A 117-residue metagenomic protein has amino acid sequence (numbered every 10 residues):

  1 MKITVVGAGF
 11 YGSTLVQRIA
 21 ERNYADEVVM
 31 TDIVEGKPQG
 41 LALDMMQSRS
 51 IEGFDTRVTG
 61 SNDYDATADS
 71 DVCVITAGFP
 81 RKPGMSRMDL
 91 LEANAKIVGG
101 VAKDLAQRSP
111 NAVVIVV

Functional and structural regions predicted by a protein language model:
M1-G40: NAD(P)+-binding Rossmann beta1-loop-alpha1 motif at the extreme N-terminus of oxidoreductases
Q17-E21, L43, Q47, K103: Short, well-ordered alpha-helices that flank and scaffold nucleotide-derived cofactor binding pockets
T31-S70: Conserved N-terminal Rossmann-fold NAD(P) cofactor-binding segment
C73-I75, V116: Redox-cofactor binding/interface segments in oxidoreductases and associated redox assembly factors
A77-F79: Conserved NAD(P)H cofactor-binding loop of Rossmann-fold oxidoreductase domains
P83: Glycine/Thr-rich phosphate-binding loops of Rossmann-like dinucleotide-binding domains
R87-V117: Rossmann-like NAD(P)(H) cofactor-binding subdomain of soluble oxidoreductases
